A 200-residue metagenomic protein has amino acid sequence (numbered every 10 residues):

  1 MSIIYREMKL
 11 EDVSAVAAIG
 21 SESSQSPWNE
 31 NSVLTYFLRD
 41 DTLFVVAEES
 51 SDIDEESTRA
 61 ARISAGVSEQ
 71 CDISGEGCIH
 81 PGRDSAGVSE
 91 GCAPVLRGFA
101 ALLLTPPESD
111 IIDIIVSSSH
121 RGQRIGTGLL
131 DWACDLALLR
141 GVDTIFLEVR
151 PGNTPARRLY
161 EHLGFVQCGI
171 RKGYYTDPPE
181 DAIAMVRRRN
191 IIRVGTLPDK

Functional and structural regions predicted by a protein language model:
I3-R83, G87-S119, T127-R140, R188-V194 (+1 more regions): Acetyl-CoA-dependent GNAT
V116, R150-P151: Short amphipathic helical patch at the helix-1/turn junction of helix-turn-helix
Q123: Flexible nucleotide-binding loop
G126, L130, G152-A156, G173-P178: Short glycine/proline-centered loop/turn elements that form peptide/ligand docking sites
A137-E148, R171: Conserved GNAT acetyl-CoA-binding A-motif
R140, R158, H162-L163: Structural motif
E148, E161, V166-I183: Conserved catalytic-core motifs of GNAT/GCN5-like acyltransferases
